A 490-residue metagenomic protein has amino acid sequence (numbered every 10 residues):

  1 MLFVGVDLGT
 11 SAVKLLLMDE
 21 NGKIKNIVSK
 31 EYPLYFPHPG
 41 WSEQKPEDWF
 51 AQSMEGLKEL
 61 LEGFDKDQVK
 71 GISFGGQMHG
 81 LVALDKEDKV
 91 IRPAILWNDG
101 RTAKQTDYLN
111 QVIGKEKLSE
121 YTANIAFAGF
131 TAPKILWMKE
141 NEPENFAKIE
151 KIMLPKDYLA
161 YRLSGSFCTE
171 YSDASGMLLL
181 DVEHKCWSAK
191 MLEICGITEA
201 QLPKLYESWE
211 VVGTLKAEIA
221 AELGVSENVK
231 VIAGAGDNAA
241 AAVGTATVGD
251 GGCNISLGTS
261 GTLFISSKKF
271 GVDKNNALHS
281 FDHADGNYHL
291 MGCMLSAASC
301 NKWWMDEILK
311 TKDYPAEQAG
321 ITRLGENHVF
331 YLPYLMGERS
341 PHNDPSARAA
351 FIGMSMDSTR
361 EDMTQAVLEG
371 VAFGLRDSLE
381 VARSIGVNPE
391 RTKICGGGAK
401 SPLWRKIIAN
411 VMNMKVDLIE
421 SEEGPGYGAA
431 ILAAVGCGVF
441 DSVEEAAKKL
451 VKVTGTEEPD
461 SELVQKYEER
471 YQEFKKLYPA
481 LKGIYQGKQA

Functional and structural regions predicted by a protein language model:
M1-R92, E120, K148, A220-A221 (+4 more regions): N-terminal glycine/serine-rich phosphate-binding loop of ATP-dependent small-molecule kinases, especially carbohydrate
V4-G5, A103, N110-I125, P133-C168 (+4 more regions): Active-site core segments that coordinate phosphate-bearing ligands/cofactors across diverse enzyme families
L15, L81-L84, P93, I265-S266 (+2 more regions): Short glycine-/acidic-enriched loop or helix-start segments at secondary-structure transitions that form or flank
G22, K45, I72, D99 (+3 more regions): Residue-level signal for inorganic ion chemistry
K58-W97, I125-T131, A160-D181, K204-E207 (+1 more regions): Short beta-strand-loop/turn "lid" adjacent to the catalytic site in phosphate-handling enzymes
E62-D65, T198, I385: Extracytoplasmic/secreted proteins and extracellular or luminal domains
C195-E207: A conserved helix-loop-beta module that forms one wall/lid of the active-site cleft in ATP-utilizing catalytic domains
